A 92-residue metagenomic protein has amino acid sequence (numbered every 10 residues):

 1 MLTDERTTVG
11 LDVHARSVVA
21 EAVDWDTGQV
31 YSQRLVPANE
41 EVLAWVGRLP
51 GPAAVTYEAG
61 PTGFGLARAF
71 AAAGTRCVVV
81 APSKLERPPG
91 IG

Functional and structural regions predicted by a protein language model:
M1-G92: Phosphate- and other anionic-substrate recognition elements at nucleic-acid/protein interfaces
